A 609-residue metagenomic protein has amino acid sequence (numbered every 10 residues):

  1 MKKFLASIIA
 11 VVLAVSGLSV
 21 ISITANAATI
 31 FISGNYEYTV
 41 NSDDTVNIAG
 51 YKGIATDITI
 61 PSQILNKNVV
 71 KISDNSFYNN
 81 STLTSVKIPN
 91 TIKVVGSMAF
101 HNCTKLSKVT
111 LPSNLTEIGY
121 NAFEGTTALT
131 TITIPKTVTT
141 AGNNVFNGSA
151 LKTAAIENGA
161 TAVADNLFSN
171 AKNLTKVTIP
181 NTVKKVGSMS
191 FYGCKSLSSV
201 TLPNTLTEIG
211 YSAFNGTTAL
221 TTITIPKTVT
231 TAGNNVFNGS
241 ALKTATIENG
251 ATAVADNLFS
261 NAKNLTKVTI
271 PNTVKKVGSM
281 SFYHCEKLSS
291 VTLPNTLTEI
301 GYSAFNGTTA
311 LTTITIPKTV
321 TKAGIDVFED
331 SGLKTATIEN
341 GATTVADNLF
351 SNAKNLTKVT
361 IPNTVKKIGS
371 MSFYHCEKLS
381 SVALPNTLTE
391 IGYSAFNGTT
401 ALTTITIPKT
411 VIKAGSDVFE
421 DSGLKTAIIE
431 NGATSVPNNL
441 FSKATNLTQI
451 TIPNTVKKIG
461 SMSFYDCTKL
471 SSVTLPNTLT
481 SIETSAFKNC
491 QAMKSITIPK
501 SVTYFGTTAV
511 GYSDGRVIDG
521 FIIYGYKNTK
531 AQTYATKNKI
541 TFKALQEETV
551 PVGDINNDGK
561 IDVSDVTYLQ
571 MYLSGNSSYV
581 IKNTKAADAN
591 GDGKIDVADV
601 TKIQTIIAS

Functional and structural regions predicted by a protein language model:
M1-V11: Positively charged n-region of N-terminal signal peptides that target proteins for export
A6, V15-G34: Sec-dependent signal peptide cleavage junction
S19-I23, Q546-S609: Cellulosome-associated attachment modules in secreted, modular CAZymes
A28-Y38, V550-G553: N-terminal low-complexity, Pro/Thr/Ser-rich intrinsically disordered segments that act as propeptides or flexible
N35-D44, G53-V70, S81-V94, T104-E117 (+19 more regions): Structural signature of tandem-repeat unit edges
V40, S303, T337, S394 (+8 more regions): Extracellular adhesion/carbohydrate-binding repeat motifs centered on closely spaced tryptophans
D74-S76, G96-H101, G119-E124, G142-N147 (+18 more regions): Consensus positions within tandem repeat domains that build extended binding/scaffold surfaces
Y512, K530-K539: Short, aromatic/basic amphipathic alpha-helical patches
